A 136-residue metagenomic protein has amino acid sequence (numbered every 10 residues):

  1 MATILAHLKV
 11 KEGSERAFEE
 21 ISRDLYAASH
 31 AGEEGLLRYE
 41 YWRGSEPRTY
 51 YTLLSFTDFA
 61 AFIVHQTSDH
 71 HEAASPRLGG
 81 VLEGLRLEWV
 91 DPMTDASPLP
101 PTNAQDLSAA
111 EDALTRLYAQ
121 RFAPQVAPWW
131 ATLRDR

Functional and structural regions predicted by a protein language model:
A2-K9, R38-S68, E88-P92, L99 (+1 more regions): Short, well-ordered beta-strand segments in beta-rich or mixed alpha/beta enzyme and ligand-binding folds
K9-E20: Short, surface-exposed ligand-recognition loops at beta-strand->loop->(often short) alpha-helix junctions that present
S14-R16, A60, D95: Residue-level signal for secondary-structure boundary sites
D24, A28-L37, S55-V90, A119-R136: An amphipathic, aromatic/His-enriched active-site/gating alpha helix that lines ligand/cofactor pockets
A96-R136: Intrinsically disordered, low-complexity terminal tails and linkers in eukaryotic proteins, enriched in charged/polar
